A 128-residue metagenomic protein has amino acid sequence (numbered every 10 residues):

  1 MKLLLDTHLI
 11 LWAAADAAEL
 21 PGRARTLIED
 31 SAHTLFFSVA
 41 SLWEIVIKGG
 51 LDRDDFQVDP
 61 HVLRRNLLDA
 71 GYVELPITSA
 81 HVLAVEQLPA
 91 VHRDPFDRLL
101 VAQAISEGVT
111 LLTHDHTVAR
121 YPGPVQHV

Functional and structural regions predicted by a protein language model:
M1-F37, L51-R65, D69, E107 (+1 more regions): Short, well-structured N-terminal submotif of metal-dependent ribonuclease cores
T7-H8, I45, T78, V85 (+1 more regions): Generic structural signal for small/hydrophobic residues in well-ordered secondary structure, especially within
L9, S41, H81, L100 (+1 more regions): Alpha-helix capping/helix-boundary segments
S38, I77, H114: Replace "coordinates the UDP/GDP/TDP-sugar" with "coordinates nucleotide-activated sugar donors
P60-V91: Acidic catalytic patch
F96: Acidic donor-binding loop at a coil-to-helix junction in glycosyltransferase catalytic cores that engages
L99-V128: Acidic, PIN/NYN-like endoribonuclease modules and their adjacent C-terminal/linker elements
